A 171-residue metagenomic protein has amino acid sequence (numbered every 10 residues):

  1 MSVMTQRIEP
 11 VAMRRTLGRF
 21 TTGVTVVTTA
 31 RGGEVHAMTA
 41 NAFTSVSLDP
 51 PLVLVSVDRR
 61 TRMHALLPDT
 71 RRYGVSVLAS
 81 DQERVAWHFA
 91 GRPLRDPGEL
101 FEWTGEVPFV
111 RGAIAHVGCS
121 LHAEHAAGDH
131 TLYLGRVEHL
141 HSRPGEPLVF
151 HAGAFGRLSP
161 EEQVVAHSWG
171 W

Functional and structural regions predicted by a protein language model:
M1-W171: Basic, polyanion-binding surface patches
